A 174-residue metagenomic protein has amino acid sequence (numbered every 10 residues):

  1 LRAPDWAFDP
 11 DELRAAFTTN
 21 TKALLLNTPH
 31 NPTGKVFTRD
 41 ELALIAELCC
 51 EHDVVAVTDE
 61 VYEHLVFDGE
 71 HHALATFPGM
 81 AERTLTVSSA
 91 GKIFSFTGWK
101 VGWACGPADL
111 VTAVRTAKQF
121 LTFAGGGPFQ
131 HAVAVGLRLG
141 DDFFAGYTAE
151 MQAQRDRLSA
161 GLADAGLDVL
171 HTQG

Functional and structural regions predicted by a protein language model:
W6-N20, P32-V55, Y62-F96, D109: Active-site pre-lysine segment of PLP-dependent enzymes
P10, L42, T58, K118 (+3 more regions): Short amphipathic alpha-helical/adjacent loop interface patches that line ligand and macromolecule-binding sites
L25, A56-T58, T86, F123 (+1 more regions): Hydrophobic residues in well-ordered beta-strands that form the structural core
A75-F77, V101-A108, R138: Short beta-strand-to-turn element immediately C-terminal to the catalytic PLP-Schiff-base lysine in fold type I
A108-A113, G127-E150, G161-A163: Amphipathic alpha-helix from the class-I
Q119-G126, L167-D168: Glycine/threonine-rich helix-loop capping motifs at alpha-helix boundaries
A134, M151-S159, V169-G174: Conserved glycine-rich beta-strand-loop-beta hairpin in the small C-terminal domain of fold type I
